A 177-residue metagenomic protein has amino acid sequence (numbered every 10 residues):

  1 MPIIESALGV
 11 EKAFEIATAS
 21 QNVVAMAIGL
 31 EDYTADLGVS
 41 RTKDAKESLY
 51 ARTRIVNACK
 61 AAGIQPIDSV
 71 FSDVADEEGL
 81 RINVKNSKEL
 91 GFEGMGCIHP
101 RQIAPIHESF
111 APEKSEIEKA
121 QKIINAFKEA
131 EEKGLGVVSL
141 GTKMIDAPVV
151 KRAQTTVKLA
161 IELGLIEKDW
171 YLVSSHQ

Functional and structural regions predicted by a protein language model:
M1-Q177: Expand to "…catalyze enediolate/carbanion chemistry for C-C bond making/breaking, isomerization, decarboxylation
